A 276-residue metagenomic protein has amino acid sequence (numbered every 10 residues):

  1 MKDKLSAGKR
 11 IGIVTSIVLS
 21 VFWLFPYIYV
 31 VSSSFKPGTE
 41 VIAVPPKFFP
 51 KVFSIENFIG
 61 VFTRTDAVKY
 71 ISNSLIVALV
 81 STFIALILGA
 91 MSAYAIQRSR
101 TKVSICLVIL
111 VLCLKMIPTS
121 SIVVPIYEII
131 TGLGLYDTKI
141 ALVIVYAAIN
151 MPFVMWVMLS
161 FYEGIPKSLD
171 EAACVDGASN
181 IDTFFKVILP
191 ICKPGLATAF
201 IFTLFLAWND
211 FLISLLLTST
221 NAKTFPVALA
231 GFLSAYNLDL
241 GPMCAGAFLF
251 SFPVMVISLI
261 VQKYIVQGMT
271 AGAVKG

Functional and structural regions predicted by a protein language model:
M1-G276: A hydrophobic, multi-pass inner-membrane permease signature
